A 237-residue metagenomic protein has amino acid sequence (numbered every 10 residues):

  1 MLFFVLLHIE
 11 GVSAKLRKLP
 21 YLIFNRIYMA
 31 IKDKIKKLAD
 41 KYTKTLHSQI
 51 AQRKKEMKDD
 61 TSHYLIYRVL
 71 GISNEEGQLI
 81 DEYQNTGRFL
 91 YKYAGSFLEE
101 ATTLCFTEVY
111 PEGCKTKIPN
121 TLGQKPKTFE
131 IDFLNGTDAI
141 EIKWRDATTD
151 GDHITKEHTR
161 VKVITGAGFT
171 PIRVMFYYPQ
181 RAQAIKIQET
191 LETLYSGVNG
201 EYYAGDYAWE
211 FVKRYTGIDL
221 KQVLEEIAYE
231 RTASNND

Functional and structural regions predicted by a protein language model:
F4-Y28: Short, Lys/Arg-enriched N-terminal segments with co-localized hydrophobic residues within the first ~10-30 amino acids
L22-Y110: Interdomain/boundary linker segments immediately adjacent to catalytic/signaling cores
F106, I131-W144: Conserved catalytic cores of phosphodiester-cleaving nucleases, focusing on short active-site segments
P111, N135-D138, A167: Short glycine/proline-enriched coil/turn segments at helix->beta-strand junctions
K115-L134: Active-site metal-binding core of divalent-cation-utilizing nuclease and nuclease-like domains
W144-G197: Catalytic cores of nucleic-acid endonucleases
F176-D237: Domain-level recognition of nuclease-like catalytic cores that cleave nucleotide substrates
